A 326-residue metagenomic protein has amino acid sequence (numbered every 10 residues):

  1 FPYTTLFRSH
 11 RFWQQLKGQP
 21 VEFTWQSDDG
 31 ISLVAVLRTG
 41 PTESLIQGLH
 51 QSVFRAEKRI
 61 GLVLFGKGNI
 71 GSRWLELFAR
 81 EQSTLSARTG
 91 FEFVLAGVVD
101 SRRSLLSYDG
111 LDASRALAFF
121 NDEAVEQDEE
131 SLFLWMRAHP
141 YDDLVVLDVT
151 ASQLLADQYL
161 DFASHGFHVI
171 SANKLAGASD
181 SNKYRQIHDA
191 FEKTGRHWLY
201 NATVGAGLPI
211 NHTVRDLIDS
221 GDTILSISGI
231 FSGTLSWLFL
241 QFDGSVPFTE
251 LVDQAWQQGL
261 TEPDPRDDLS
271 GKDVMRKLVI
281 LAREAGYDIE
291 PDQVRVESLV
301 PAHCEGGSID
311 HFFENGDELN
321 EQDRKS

Functional and structural regions predicted by a protein language model:
P2-L6, S326: Short, small-residue-biased leader/transition segments that mark boundaries at the very start of proteins
F7-P20: Short amphipathic alpha-helix segments
H10-R11, G40-A56: Charge-rich, low-aromatic oligomerization/scaffolding segments with amphipathic character
G61-K67, G71-S164: N-terminal glycine-/serine-/threonine-rich beta1-alpha1-beta2 phosphate-ribose binding loop of Rossmann-like
S152-S164, K174-Y200, A206, N211-V214: Rossmann-fold NAD(P)-binding glycine/threonine-rich loop
E192-G195, L199-Q258, K272, I280: Rossmann-like NAD(P)H-binding beta-loop-alpha module
Q241-F242, T249-K325: Substrate-binding/catalytic subdomain of NAD(P)-dependent oxidoreductase enzymes
